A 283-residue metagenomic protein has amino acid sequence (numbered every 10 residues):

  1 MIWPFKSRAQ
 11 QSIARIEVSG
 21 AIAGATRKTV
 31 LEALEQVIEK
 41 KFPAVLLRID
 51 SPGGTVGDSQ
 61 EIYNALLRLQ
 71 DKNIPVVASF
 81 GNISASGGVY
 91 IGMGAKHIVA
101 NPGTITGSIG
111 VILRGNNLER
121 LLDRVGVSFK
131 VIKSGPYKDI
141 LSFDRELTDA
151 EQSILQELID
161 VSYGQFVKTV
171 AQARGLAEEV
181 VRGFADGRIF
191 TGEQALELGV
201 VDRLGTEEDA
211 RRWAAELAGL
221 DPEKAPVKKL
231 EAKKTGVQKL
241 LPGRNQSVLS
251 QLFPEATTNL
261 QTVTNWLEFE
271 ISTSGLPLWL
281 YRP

Functional and structural regions predicted by a protein language model:
M1-A85, A95-N101, I112-P283: N-terminal organellar transit peptides
G88: Pocket-flanking alpha-helical
G107-G110: Glycine-centered structural positions embedded in regular secondary structure
